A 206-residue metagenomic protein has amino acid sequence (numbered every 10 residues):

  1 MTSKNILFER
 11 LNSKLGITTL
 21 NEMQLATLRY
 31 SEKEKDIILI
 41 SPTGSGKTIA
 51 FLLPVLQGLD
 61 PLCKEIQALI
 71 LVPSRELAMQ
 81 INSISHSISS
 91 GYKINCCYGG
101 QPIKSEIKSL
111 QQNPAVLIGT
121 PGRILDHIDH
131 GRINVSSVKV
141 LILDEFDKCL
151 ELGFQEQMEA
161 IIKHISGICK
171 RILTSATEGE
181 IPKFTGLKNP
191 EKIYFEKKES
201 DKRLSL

Functional and structural regions predicted by a protein language model:
M1-I40: Conserved pre-motif I regulatory segment
F8-E9, C63-D129, S137-V140: Conserved nucleic-acid-binding Ia/Ib motif block in the N-terminal RecA-like helicase ATPase lobe
L25-I37, T48-C63, L69, I84-I88: Walker A/P-loop NTP-binding motif
I38, L69-L71, L141-I142, I172: Conserved hydrophobic packing residues within short motifs/helices of P-loop NTPase cores of ABC-family ATPases
S41-S45: The conserved Walker
P54, Q80-I84, I88, R123 (+3 more regions): Alpha-helical scaffold elements adjacent to nucleotide-binding pockets in ATP/GTP-utilizing enzyme cores
N134-E199: Post-DEXD/H (motif II) to motif III coupling segment of the RecA-like Helicase ATP-binding lobe
D201-L206: Inter-lobe coupling/hinge region of RecA-like P-loop helicase motors
